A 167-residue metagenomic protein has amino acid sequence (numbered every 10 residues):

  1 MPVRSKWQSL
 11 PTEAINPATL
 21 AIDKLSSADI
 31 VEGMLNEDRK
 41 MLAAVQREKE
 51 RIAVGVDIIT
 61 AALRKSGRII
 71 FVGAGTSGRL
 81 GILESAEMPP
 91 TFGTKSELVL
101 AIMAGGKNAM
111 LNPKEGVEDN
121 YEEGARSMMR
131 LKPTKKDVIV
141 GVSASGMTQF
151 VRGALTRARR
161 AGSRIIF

Functional and structural regions predicted by a protein language model:
M1-A44, E48: Cofactor-/ligand-binding subdomain signature composed of acidic, glycine-rich, tryptophan-containing flexible loops
I22-S26, R51, G116-E123: Short secondary-structure boundary/capping elements
G33, D38, V45, I52 (+1 more regions): N-terminal Rossmann-like NAD(P)+-binding subdomain of aldehyde/semialdehyde dehydrogenases
L42, K49, M110-K114: Short gly/ser-rich anion-binding loops that grip negatively charged ligand groups
R47-A62: A short, well-structured juxtamembrane/interface segment
L63-R64, R159: Anion (oxyanion) recognition and catalysis
I70-F167: Glycine-rich phosphate-binding loops that contact phosphosugars or nucleotide phosphates
